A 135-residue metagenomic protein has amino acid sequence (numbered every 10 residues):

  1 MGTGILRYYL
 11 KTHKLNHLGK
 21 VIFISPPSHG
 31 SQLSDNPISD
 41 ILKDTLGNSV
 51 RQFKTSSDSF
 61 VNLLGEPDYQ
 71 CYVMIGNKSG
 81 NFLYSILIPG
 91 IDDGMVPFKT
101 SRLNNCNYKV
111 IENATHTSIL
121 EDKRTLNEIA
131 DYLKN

Functional and structural regions predicted by a protein language model:
M1-D68: Serine-dependent carboxylesterase/thioesterase catalytic core of lipase-like alpha/beta-hydrolase/SGNH enzymes
E66-N135: C-terminal catalytic-base region of ester-bond hydrolases, centering on the histidine of the charge-relay
